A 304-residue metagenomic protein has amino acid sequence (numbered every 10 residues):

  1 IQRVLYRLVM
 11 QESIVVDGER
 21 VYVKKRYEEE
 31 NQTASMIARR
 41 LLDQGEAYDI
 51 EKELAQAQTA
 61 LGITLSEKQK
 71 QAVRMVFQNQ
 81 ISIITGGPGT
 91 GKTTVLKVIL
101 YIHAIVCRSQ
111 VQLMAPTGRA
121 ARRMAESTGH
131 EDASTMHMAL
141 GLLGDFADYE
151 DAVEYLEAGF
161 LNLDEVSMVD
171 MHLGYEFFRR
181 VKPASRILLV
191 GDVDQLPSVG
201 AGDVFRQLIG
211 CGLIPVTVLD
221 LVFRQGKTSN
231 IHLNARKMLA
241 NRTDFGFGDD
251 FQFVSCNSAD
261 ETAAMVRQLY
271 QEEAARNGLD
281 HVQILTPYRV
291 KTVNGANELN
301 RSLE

Functional and structural regions predicted by a protein language model:
I1-R7: Short amphipathic alpha-helical interaction segments
M10-L161, I209-R224, I231-C256: ASCE P-loop NTPase motor cores of helicases and related translocases
L61, D170, R301-E304: Conserved nucleotide-binding/hydrolysis modules and their immediate coupling elements across P-loop/ASCE NTPase motors
S82-T85, L188, Q283-L285: Short hydrophobic/aromatic beta-strand immediately N-terminal to the Walker A/P-loop
L140, M168-D170, L196-P197: Catalytic P-loop NTPase motifs of RecA-like helicase/translocase cores
D164-E165, G191: Walker B catalytic acidic pair
M171-S185, D203-L208: Short, conserved "post-DEAD/DEAH" coupling segment immediately C-terminal to helicase motif II within the SF2/RecA-like
V193-E304: Conserved helicase motor core of P-loop NTPases
